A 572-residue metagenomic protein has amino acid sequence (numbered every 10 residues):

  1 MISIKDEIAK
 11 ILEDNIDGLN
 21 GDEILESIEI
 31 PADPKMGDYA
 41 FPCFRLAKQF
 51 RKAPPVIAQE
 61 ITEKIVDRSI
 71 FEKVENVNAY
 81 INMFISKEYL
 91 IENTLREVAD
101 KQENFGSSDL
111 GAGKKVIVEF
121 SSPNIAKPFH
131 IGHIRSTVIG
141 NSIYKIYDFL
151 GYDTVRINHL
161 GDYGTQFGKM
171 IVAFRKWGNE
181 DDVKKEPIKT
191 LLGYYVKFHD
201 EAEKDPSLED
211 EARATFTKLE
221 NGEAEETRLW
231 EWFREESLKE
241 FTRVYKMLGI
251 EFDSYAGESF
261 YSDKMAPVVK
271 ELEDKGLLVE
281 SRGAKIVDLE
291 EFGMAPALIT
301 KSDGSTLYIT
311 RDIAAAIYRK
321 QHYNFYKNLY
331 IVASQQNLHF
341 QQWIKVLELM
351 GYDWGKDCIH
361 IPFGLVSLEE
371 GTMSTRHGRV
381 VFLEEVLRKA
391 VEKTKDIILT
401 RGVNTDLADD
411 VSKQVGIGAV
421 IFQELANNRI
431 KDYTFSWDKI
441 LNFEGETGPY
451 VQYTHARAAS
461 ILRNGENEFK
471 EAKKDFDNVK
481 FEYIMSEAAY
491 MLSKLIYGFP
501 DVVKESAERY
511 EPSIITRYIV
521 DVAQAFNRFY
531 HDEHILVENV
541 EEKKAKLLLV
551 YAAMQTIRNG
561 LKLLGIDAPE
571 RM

Functional and structural regions predicted by a protein language model:
M1-E92, Q102-E103, S107-M572: Non-catalytic interaction-recognition regions
L95-R96: Beta-lactamase-like hydrolase cores
